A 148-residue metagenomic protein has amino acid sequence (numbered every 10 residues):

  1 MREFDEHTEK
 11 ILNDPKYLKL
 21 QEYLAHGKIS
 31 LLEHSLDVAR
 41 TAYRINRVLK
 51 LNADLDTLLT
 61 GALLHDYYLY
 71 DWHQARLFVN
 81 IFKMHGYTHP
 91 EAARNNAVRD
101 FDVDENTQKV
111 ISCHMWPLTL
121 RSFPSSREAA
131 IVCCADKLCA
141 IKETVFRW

Functional and structural regions predicted by a protein language model:
M1-W148: Metal-dependent phosphohydrolase cores
